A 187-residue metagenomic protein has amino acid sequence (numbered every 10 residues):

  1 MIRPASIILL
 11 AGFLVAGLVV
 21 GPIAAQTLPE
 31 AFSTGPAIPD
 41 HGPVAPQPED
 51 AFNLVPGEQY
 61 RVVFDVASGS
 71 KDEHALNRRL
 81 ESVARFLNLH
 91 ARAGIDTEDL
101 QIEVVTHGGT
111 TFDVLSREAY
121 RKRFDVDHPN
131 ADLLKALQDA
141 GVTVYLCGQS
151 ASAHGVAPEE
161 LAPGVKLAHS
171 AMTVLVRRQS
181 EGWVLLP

Functional and structural regions predicted by a protein language model:
I2, Q26-E30, T34-P39, P43 (+3 more regions): A cross-taxonomic marker for long C-terminal extensions/tails that follow the last structured domain
I8-G21: Bacterial N-terminal signal peptides
H41, D50-P56: Acidic, glycine/proline-rich low-complexity segments that act as flexible tails and inter-domain linkers
V55-K71, V114-E118: Acidic/histidine-rich, surface-exposed loop or edge segments in extracytoplasmic proteins
R61-D65, I102-V105, T143-L146: Structural recognition of the beta-strand scaffold that forms the well-ordered cores of secreted hydrolase catalytic
G69-R79, T97, D127-N130, A168: Solvent-exposed, acidic/flexible segments
L76-I95: Histidine-anchored nucleotide/phosphate-binding helix
D96-L115: Acidic helix-start/capping segments at beta-turn-to-alpha-helix junctions
